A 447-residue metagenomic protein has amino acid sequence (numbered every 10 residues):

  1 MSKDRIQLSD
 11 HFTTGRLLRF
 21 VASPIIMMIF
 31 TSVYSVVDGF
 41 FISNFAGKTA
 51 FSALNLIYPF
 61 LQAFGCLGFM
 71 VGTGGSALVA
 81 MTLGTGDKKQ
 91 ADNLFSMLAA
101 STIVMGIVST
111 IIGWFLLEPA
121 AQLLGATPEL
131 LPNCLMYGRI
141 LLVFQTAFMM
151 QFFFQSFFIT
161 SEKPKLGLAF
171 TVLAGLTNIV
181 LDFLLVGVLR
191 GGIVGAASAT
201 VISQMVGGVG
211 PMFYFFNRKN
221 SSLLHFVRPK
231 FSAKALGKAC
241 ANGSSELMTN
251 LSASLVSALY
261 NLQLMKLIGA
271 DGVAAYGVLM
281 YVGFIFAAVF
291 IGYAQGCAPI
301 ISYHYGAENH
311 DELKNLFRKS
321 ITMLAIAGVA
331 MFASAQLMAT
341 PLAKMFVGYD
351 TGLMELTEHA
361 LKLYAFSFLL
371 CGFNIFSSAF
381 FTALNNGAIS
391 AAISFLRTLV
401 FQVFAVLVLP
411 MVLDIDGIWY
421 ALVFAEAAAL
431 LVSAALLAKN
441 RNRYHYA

Functional and structural regions predicted by a protein language model:
M1-V21, V79-F144, V188-S244, I301-S367 (+1 more regions): Short alpha-helical transmembrane segments in multi-pass integral membrane proteins
S9-A46, P59-G74, L78, I103-T110 (+4 more regions): N-terminal transmembrane alpha-helices
R19-D38, I140, A174, S203-G207 (+4 more regions): Transmembrane helical elements of multi-pass membrane transporters/channels
P24, M28, F40, A77 (+15 more regions): Transmembrane alpha-helix boundary and packing residues in multipass membrane permease domains and related
V33-S52, A121-P128, L184-G191, L251-I285 (+3 more regions): Helix-terminus/linker motif at the lipid-water interface of multi-pass membrane proteins
F51-I111, F148-G167, A275-A333, L337-A339 (+1 more regions): Small-residue-rich hydrophobic transmembrane alpha-helices
A63-C66, T110, N178-F183, G208-M212 (+4 more regions): Hydrophobic transmembrane alpha-helices of multi-pass small-molecule transporters
I140-I159, F170-N178, A196-P211, I291-A294 (+4 more regions): Short runs within selected transmembrane alpha-helices of multi-pass transporters and secretion channels
